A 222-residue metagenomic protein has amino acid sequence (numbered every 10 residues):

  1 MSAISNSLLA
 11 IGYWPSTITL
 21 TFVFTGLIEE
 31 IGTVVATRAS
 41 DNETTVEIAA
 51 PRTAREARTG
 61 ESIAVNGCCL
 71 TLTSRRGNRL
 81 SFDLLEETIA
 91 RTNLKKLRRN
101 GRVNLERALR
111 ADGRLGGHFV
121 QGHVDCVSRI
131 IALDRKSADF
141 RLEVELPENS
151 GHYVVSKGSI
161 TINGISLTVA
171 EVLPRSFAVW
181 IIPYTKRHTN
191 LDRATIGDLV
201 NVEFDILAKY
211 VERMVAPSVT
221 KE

Functional and structural regions predicted by a protein language model:
M1-T21: Intrinsic disorder/low-complexity segments
L20-E222: Conserved loop->alpha-helix
